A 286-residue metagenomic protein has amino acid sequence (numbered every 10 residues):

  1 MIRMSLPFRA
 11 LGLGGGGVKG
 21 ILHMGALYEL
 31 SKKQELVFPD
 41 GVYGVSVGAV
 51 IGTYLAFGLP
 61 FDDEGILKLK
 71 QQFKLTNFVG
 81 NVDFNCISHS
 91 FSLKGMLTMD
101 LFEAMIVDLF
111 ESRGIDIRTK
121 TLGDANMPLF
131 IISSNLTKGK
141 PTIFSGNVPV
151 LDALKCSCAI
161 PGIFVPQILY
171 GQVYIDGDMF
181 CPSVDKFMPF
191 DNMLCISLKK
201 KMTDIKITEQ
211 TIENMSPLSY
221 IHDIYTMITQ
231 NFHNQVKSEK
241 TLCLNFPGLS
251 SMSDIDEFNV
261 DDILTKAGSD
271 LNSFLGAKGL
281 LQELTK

Functional and structural regions predicted by a protein language model:
M1-V45, T53-K286: Patatin-like phospholipase
